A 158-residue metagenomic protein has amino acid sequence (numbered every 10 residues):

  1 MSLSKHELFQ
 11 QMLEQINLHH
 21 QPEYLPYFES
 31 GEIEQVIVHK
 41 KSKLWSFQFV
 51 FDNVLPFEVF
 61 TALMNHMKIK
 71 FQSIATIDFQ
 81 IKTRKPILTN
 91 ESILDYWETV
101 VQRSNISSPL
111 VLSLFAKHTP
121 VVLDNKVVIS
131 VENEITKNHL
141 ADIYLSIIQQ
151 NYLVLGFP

Functional and structural regions predicted by a protein language model:
M1-P158: Intrinsically disordered, low-complexity basic tails and flexible linkers associated with large NTP-driven
